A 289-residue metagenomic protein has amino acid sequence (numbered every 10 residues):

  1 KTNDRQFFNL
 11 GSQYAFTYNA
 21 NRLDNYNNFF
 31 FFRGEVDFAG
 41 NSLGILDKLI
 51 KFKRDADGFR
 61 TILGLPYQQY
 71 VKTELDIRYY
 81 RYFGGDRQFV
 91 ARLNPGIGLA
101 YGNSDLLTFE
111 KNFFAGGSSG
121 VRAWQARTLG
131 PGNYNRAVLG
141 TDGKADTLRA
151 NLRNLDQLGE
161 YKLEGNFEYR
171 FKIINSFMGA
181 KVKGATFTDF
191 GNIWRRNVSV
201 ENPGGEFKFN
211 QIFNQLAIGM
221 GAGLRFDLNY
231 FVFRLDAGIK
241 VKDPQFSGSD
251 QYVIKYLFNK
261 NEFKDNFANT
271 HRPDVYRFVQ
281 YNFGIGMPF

Functional and structural regions predicted by a protein language model:
K1-I173, F177, T186-F209, I285: C-terminal outer-membrane beta-barrel translocator/porin domains of Gram-negative envelope proteins and their
Q69, L216, R277: Short acidic-hydrophobic sequence patches enriched in Asp/Glu that either
T188-E206, Y230, G238-T270, F289: C-terminal beta-signal and adjacent terminal beta-strands/loops of Gram-negative outer-membrane beta-barrel proteins
I212, H271-D274: Short proline/glycine-enriched turn/loop segments at secondary-structure junctions
A217-R225: Short glycine-rich, acidic/polar surface loops and turns
F226-L228, E262, P273-F289: Outer-membrane beta-barrel "beta-signal"
